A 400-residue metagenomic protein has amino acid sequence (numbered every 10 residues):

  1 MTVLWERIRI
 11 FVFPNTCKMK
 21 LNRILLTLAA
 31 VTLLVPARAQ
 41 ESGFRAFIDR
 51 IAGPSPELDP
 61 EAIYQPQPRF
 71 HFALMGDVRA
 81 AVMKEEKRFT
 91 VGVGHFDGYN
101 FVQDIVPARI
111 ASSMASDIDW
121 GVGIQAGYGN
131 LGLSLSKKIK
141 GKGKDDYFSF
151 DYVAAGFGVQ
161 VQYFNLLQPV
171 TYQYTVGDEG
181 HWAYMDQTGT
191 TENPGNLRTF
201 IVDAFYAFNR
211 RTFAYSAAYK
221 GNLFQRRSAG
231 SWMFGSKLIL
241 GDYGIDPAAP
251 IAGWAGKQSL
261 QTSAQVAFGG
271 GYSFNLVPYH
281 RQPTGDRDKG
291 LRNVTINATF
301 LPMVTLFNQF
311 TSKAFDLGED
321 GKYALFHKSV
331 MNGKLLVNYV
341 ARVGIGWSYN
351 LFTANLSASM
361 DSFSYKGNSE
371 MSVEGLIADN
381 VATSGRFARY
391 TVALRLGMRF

Functional and structural regions predicted by a protein language model:
E41-G43, F47, I51-R69, N209-G230 (+1 more regions): Short loop/turn motifs that connect adjacent beta-strands in outer-membrane beta-barrel proteins
P66-F72, I118, G127-L131, A155-V159 (+7 more regions): Outer-envelope beta-barrel architecture signal
F72-V82, I124-A126, L133-K137, Y152 (+7 more regions): Transmembrane beta-barrel strands of outer-membrane/channel proteins
K87, G94-P107, D242-L351, M360-F363: Outer-membrane beta-barrel transmembrane domain signature
I105-A108, D145, M185-N193, K220 (+3 more regions): Extracellular loop and loop/strand-boundary signature of outer-membrane beta-barrel proteins
P107-A108, Y128-D145: Transmembrane beta-strand segments that form the barrel wall of outer-membrane beta-barrel proteins
D151-T262: Outer-membrane pore/translocation modules
V202-A204, R386-F400: Outer-membrane beta-barrel "beta-signal"
